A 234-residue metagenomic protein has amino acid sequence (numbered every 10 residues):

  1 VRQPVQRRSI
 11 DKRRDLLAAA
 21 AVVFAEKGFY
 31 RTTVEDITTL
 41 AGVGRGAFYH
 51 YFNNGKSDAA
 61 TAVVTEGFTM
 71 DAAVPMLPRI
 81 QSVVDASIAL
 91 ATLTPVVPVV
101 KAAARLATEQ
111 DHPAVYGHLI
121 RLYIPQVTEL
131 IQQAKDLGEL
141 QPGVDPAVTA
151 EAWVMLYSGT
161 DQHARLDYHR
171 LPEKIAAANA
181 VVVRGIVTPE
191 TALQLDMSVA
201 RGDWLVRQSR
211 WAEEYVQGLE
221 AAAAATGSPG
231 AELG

Functional and structural regions predicted by a protein language model:
V1-K27, T32-L40, S57-D58: Basic, helix-initiating cap at the start of DNA-binding domains
V1-R8, A192-G234: N-terminal intrinsically disordered/low-complexity leader segments
A41-F52: Short hydrophobic/aromatic patch on the recognition helix
F52-G67: Alpha-helical DNA-contacting segments of helix-turn-helix folds
T61, V84, I124, T128-Q132 (+2 more regions): An amphipathic alpha-helix signature
T69-V100, A150: Hydrophobic alpha-helical connector segments
L90-L140, V144, Q162: Short secondary-structure transition hinges
K101-A102, G117, L137-V181, P189-L205: Hydrophobic/aromatic-rich alpha-helical bundle segments in the mid-to-C-terminal region
